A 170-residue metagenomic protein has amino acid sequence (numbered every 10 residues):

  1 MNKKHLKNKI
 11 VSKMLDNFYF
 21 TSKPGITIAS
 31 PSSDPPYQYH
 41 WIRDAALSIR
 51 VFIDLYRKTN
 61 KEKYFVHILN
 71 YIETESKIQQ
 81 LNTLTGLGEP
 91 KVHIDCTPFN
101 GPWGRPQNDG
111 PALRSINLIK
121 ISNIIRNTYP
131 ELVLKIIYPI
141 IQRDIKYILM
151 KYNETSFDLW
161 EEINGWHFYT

Functional and structural regions predicted by a protein language model:
M1-R43, N70, T74, I78-E89: Low-complexity, Ser/Thr/Pro/Gly-enriched N-terminal "stalk/linker" regions
N2, N127-Y129, E162: Short, charged, low-complexity loops and linkers
D16, D34, Q38, K61-E62 (+3 more regions): Generic intrinsically disordered, low-complexity segments enriched for polar/acidic and small residues
G25-D34, P90-R105, K151-F168: Acidic/His metal-coordination segments adjacent to aromatic residues that form catalytic metal sites in metalloenzymes
Q38-K151: Aromatic-rich carbohydrate-recognition surfaces in CAZymes
